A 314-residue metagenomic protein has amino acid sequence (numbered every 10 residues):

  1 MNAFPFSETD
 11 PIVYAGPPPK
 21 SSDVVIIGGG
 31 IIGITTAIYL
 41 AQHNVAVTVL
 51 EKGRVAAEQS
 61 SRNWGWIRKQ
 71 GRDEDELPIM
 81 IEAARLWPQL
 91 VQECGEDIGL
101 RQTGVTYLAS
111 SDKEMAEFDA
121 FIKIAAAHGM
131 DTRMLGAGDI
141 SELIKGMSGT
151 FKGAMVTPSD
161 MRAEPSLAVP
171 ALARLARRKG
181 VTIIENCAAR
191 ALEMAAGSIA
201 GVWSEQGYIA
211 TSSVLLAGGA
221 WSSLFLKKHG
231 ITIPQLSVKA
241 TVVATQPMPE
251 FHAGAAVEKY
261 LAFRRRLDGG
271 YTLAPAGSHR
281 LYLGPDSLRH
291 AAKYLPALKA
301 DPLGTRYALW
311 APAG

Functional and structural regions predicted by a protein language model:
M1-V24, Q42-H43: Extreme N-terminal leader/targeting segments of oxidoreductases
G28-G30, K52: Glycine-rich Rossmann-fold phosphate-binding loop(s) that bind the pyrophosphate of adenine dinucleotide cofactors
T35, L192-G314: Flavin-dependent oxidoreductases
A37, A41, L175: Gly/Ala-rich phosphate-binding loop of Rossmann-like dinucleotide-binding domains, activating on the conserved
A41-S61: Glycine-rich FAD pyrophosphate-binding loop
G65-L143, Y260-L309: Dinucleotide-binding Rossmann-like beta1-alpha1 core, especially the glycine-rich loop that anchors the ADP
M155-S213, A220: Helical element adjacent to the flavin cofactor pocket in flavoenzyme catalytic cores
